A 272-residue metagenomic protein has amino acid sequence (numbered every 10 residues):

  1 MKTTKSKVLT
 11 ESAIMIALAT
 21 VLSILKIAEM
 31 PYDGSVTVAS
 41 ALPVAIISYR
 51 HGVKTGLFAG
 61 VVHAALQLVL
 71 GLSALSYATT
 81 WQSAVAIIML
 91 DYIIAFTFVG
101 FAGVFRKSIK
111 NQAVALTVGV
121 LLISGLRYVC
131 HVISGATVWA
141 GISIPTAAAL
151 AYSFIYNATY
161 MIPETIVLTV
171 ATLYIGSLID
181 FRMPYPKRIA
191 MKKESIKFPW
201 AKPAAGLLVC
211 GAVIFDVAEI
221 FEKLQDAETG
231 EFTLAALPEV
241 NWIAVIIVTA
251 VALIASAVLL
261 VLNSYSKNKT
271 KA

Functional and structural regions predicted by a protein language model:
M1-A59: Hydrophobic transmembrane alpha-helices
M1-I14, A148-A272: Alpha-helical transmembrane segments and their cytosolic interface
K2-T4, F105-A115, I189: Membrane-interface helix-boundary motifs at transmembrane edges
A13-A17, L42, I46, L57 (+7 more regions): Residue-level signature of the transmembrane alpha-helical core of multi-pass small-molecule transporters
L22-V36, V62-G103: Interfacial aromatic-anchored transmembrane helix boundaries in multi-pass membrane proteins
M30, T55-G60, A84, L116-V120 (+1 more regions): Alpha-helical transmembrane segments and their helix-entry boundary regions
V69-S73, I133-S143, V217-G230: Membrane-helix interface motif
Y92, F96, G100, S124-T137: Mid-bilayer segments of alpha-helical transmembrane spans in multi-pass integral membrane proteins that mediate
